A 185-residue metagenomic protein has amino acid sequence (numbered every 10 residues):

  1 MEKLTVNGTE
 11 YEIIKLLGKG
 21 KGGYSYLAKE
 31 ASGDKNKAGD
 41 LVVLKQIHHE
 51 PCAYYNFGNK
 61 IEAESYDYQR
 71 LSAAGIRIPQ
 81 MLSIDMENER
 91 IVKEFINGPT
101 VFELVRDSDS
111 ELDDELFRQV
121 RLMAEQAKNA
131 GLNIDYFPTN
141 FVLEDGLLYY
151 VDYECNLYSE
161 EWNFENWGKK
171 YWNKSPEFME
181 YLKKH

Functional and structural regions predicted by a protein language model:
M1-I13: A short, low-complexity linker immediately N-terminal to eukaryotic Hanks-type protein kinase catalytic domains
E10, I14-L16, K21-I61: ATP-binding glycine-rich loop module of kinase domains
V42, R77, I91, Y149-D152: Protein kinase-like catalytic core scaffold
N56-A74: The N-lobe alphaC helix and its flanking beta3-alphaC-beta4 segment of protein kinase-like domains, centered on
F57, I76-L116: Conserved structural core of kinase catalytic domains
R121-K128: Short C-lobe core helix of eukaryotic-like protein kinase catalytic domains
N129-N133, E144-H185: C-lobe/activation-segment region of protein kinase-like
Y136-F141: Hydrophobic residue at the +6 position relative to the catalytic HRD Asp in the kinase catalytic loop
